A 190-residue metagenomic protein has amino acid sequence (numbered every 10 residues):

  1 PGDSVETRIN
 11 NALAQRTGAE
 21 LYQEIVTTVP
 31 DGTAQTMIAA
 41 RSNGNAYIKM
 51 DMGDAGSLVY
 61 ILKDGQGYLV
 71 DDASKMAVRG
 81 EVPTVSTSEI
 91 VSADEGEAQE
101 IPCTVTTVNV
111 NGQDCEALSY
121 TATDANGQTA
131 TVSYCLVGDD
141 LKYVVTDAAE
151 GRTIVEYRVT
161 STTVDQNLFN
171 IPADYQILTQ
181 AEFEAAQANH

Functional and structural regions predicted by a protein language model:
P1-N45, T107, N167-H190: N-terminal leader/targeting segments and the immediate start of mature chains
T7-R8, G32-M37, A55-S57, E95-T106 (+1 more regions): Short small/polar-residue motifs
R16-I25, S42-K49, N111-S119, G138-V144: Short, hydrophobic/aromatic-rich segments at coil-to-beta transitions
E24-T28, K49-D51, K63, T106 (+5 more regions): A structural detector for beta-sheet-dominated domains
I25-T33, N45-D54, E89-Q99, T121-Q128: Short, solvent-exposed secondary-structure boundary motifs
A34-S92, D140-V159: An acidic-aromatic
D64, A148-A185: Edge beta-strand at a domain terminus
I90-D147, Y175-L178, E182-F183: Extended beta-strand-rich segments in extracellular/periplasmic secretory proteins, especially within noncatalytic
